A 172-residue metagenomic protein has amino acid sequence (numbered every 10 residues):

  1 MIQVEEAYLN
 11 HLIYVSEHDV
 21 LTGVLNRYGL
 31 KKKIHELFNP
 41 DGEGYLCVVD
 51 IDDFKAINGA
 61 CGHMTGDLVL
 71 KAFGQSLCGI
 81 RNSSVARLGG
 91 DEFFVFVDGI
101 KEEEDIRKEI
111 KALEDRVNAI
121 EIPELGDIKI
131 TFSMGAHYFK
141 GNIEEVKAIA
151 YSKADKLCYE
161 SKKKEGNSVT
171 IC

Functional and structural regions predicted by a protein language model:
M1-E6: N-terminal membrane insertion elements
Y8-L25: Amphipathic HAMP/coiled-coil signal-transducing linker helices that couple sensory inputs to cytosolic output domains
E17, N26-Y45, D52-G79, A86-G90 (+5 more regions): Conserved long alpha-helical elements within nucleotide-processing catalytic cores of c-di-GMP signaling and class III
G44, I130-F132, N167: Change "...and in nucleic-acid phosphodiester-cleaving endonucleases..." to "...and in nucleic-acid processing enzymes
L46-V48, I171: Core hydrophobic beta-sheet residues of small sensory/regulatory alpha/beta domains, primarily PAS-family
I51-D52, I100: PAS/PAC or PAS-like capping segment
A72-K140: GGDEF/GGEEF active-site signature
R107, H137-T170: Catalytic-core segments of nucleotide cyclases and related cyclic-nucleotide turnover enzymes
